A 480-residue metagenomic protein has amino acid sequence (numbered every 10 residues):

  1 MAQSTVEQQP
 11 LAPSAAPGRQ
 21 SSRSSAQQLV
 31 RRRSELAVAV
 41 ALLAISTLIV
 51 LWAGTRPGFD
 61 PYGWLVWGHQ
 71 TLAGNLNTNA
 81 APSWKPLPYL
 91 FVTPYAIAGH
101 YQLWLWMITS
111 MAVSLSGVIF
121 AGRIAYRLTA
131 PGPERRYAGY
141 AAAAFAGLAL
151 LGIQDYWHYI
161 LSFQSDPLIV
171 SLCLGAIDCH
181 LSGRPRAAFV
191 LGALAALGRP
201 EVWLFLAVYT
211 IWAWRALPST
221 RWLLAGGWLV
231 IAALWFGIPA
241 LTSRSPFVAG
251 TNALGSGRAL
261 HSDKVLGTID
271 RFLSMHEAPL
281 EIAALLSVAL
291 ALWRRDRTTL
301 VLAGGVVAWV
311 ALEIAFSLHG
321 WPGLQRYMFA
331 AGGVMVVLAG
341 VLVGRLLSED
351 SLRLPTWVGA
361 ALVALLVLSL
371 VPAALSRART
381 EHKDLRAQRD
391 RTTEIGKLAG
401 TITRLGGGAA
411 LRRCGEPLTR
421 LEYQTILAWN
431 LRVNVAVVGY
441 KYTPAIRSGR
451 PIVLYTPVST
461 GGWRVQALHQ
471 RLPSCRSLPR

Functional and structural regions predicted by a protein language model:
S4, S14, S182, V190 (+2 more regions): Perimembrane helix-loop-helix junctions
L36-V40, R136-A141, A225-A233, A283-A284 (+3 more regions): Signature aromatic-anchored transmembrane alpha helix within multi-pass, membrane-resident enzymes that catalyze glycan
G63, F205-A207, S219-S287, A308 (+2 more regions): Membrane-lumen/periplasm interface segments of specific transmembrane helices in polyprenyl phosphate-linked
I108-P133, G175: Transmembrane-helix motifs of polytopic, lipid-linked glycan transferases
F120, G152, L168-A188, V334-L338: Specific aromatic-rich, kink-prone transmembrane helix
A130, T210-W214, S274-A303, V307-V310: Hydrophobic, aromatic-rich transmembrane alpha-helices and their immediate juxtamembrane boundary segments
I160, D166, G198, L204 (+2 more regions): Hydrophobic/aromatic-rich transmembrane helices and adjacent perimembrane loops
G359-T425, N430, G439: Membrane-embedded, lumen/periplasm-facing catalytic core of multi-pass transferases that use lipid-linked donors
